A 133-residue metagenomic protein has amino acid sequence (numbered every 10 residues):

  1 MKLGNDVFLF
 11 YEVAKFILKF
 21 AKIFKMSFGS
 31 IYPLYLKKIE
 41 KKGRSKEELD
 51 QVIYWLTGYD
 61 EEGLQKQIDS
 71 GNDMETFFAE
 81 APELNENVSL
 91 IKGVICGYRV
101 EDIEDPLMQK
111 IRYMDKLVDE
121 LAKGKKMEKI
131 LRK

Functional and structural regions predicted by a protein language model:
N5-D6, Y11: Acidic/polar hotspots within intrinsically disordered regions
I17-K133: A charge-rich, low-complexity, intrinsically flexible signal that marks solvent-exposed coils, linkers, repeats
